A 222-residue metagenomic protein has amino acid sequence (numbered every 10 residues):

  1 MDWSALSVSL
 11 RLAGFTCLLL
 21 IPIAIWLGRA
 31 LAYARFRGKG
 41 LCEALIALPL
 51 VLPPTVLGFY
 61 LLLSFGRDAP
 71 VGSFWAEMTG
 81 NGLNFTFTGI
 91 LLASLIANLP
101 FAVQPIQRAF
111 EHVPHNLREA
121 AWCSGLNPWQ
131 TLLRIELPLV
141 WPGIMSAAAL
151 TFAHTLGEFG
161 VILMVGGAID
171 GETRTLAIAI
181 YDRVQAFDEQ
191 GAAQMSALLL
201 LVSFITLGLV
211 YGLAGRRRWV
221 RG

Functional and structural regions predicted by a protein language model:
M1-L18, A30-K39, W75-G80, D182-Q190: Periplasmic/extracellular loop-to-transmembrane helix junction in inner-membrane transport proteins
M1-S4, V165-F204, G208: Interhelical loop and adjacent transmembrane-helix boundary motif in polytopic membrane transport permeases
F15-I46, F59-L61, A109-E111, H115-L117 (+3 more regions): Transmembrane-helix boundary motif in ABC transporter permease subunits
L18, V103-I106, F110, P114 (+1 more regions): Transmembrane alpha-helices
A34-C42, P70-V71, T86, P128-Q130 (+1 more regions): Membrane-helix interface segments
G38, P100, Q107-R118, W122 (+2 more regions): C-terminal transmembrane helix and the adjacent membrane-cytosol boundary/short C-terminal tail of inner/organellar
G58-L95, V165-I169: Membrane-interfacial helix termini and adjacent extracytoplasmic/periplasmic loops of multi-pass transporters
R67-D68, A147-Y181: Non-cytoplasmic
